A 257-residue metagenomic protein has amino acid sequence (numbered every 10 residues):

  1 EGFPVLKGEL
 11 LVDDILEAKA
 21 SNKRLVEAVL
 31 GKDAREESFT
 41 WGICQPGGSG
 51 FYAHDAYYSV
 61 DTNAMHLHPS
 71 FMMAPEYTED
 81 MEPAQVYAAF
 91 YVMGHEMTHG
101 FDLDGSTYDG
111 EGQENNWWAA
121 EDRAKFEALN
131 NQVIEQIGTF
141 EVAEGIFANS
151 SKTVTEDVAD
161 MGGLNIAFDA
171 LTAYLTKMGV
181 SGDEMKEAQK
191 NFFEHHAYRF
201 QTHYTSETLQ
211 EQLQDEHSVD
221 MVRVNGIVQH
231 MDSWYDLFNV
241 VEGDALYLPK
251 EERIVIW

Functional and structural regions predicted by a protein language model:
E1-W257: Intrinsically disordered, low-complexity linker/terminal regions across diverse proteins
